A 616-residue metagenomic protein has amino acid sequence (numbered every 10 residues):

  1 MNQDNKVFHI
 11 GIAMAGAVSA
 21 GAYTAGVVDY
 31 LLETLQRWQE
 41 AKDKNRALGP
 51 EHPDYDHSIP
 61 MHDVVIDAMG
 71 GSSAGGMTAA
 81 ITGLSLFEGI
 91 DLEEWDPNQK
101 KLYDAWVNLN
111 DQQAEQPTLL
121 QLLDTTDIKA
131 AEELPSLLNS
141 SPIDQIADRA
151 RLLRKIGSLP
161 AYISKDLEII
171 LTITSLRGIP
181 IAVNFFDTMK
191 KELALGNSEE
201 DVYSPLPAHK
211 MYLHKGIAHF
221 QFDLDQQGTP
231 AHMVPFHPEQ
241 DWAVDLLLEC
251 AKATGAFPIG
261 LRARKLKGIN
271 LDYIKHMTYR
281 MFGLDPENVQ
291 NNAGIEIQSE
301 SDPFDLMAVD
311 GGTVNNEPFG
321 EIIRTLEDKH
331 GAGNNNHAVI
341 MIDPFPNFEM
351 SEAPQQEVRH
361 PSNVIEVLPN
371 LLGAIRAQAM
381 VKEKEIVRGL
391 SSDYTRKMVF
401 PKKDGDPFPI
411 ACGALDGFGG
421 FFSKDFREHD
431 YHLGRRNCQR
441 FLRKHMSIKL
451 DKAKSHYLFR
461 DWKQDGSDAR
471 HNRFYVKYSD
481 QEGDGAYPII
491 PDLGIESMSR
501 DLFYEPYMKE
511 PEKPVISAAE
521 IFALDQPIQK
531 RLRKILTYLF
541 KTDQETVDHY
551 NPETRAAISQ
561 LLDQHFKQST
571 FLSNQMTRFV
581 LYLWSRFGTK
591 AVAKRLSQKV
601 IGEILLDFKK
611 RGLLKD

Functional and structural regions predicted by a protein language model:
M1-D616: Patatin-like phospholipase
